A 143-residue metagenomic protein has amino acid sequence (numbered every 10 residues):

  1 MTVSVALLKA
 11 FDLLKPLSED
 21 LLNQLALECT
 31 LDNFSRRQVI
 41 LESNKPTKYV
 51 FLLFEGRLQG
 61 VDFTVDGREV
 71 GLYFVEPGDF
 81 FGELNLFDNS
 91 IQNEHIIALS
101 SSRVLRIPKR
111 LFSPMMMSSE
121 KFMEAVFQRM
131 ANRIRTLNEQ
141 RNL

Functional and structural regions predicted by a protein language model:
M1-R36, F81, N85-L86, S118: Cyclic nucleotide-binding regulatory module and flanking cytosolic helices
V5-L17, L31, L52-L53, L58-T64 (+1 more regions): Short low-complexity stretches enriched in small and charged residues
F11, L137-Q140: Alpha-helix C-capping/helix-to-loop hinge sites
L13, Q38-S101: Cyclic nucleotide-binding regulatory domains
R36-R37, I107: Conserved beta-strand termini and adjacent loop/short-helix elements that scaffold enzyme active sites in alpha/beta
L72-N138: Cyclic-nucleotide recognition modules
